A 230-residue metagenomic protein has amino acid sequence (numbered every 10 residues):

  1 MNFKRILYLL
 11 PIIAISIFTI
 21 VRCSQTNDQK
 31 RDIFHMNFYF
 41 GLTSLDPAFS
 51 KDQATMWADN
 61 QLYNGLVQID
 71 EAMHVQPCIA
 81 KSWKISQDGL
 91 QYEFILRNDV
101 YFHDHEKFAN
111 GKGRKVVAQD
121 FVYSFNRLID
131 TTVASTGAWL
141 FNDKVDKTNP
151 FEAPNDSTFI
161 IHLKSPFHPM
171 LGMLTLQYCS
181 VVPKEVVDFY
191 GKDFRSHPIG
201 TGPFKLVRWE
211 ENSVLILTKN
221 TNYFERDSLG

Functional and structural regions predicted by a protein language model:
N2-L10: Bacterial N-terminal signal peptides that target proteins for export
Y8, V133-K184, K205-E210: Surface-exposed binding/hinge segments that line and control ligand-binding clefts or catalytic entry sites
L10-F18: Bacterial N-terminal signal peptides
R31-T43, Q91-F94, F121-S124, F159-I161 (+2 more regions): Short, well-ordered beta-strand elements
N37-Q87, N126, V133, I199: N-terminal lobe/hinge region of extracytoplasmic solute-binding protein
K81-V133, I160: Aromatic- and charge-enriched surface segment that lines or borders ligand/interaction sites
H103, H162-V181, R195-G230: Aromatic-rich, solvent-exposed beta-strand/loop patch
